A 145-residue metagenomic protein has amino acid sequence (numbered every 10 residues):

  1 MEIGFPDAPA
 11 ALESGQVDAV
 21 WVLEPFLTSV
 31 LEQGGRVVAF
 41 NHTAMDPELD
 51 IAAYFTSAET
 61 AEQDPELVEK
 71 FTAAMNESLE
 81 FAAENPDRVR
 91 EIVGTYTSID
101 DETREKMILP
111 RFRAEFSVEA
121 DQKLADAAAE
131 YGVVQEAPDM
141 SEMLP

Functional and structural regions predicted by a protein language model:
M1-G4: Short beta-strand-to-loop elements that line the ligand-binding cleft of bilobed periplasmic-binding protein-like
P6-E91: Pocket-lining segment of extracytoplasmic ligand-binding domains
W21, A39, T103, A137-P138: A generic structural-conservation signal
E24, H42, K106, M140-S141: Proline- and acidic/polar-enriched loop/turn elements at helix boundaries
S29-V30, P47-L49, R111-F112, M140-P145: Short secondary-structure boundary/hinge segments and terminal tails
E62-V133: Secondary-structure end/capping motifs
A128-P145: Conserved C-terminal helix/tail region of periplasmic/extracytoplasmic solute-binding proteins
